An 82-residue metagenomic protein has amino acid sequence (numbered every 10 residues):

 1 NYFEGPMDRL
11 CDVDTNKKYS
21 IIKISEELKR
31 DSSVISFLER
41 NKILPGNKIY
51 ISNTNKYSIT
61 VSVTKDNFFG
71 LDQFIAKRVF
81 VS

Functional and structural regions predicted by a protein language model:
N1-I75: Mid-protein regulatory/catalytic core that forms ligand/cofactor-binding pockets and protein-protein interaction
I75-S82: Glycine- and charge-enriched low-complexity intrinsically disordered segments
